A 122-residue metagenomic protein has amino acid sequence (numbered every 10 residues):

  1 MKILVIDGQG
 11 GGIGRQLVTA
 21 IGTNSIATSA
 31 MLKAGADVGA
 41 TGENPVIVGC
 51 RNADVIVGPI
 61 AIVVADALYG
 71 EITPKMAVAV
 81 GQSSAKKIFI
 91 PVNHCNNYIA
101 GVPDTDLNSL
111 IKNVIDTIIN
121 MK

Functional and structural regions predicted by a protein language model:
M1-S25: Glycine-rich phosphate/diphosphate-binding loop of Rossmann-like nucleotide-binding domains
G10-L17, T28, V64-T73: Short glycine/serine/threonine-rich phosphate/pyrophosphate-binding segments that cradle anionic phosphate groups
T19-T41, Y98: N-terminal beta-loop-helix "entrance" segment that forms/cooperates in small-molecule cofactor or anionic ligand
V48-G49: Structural alpha-helical scaffold elements that stabilize or flank donor/cofactor-binding regions in carbohydrate
A53: An anion/phosphate-binding loop that grips the pyrophosphate of nucleotide cofactors and donors
D66-I88: A short, gly/pro- and small-residue-rich
F89-K122: Short, glycine-/small-residue-rich phosphate/pyrophosphate-handling segment
